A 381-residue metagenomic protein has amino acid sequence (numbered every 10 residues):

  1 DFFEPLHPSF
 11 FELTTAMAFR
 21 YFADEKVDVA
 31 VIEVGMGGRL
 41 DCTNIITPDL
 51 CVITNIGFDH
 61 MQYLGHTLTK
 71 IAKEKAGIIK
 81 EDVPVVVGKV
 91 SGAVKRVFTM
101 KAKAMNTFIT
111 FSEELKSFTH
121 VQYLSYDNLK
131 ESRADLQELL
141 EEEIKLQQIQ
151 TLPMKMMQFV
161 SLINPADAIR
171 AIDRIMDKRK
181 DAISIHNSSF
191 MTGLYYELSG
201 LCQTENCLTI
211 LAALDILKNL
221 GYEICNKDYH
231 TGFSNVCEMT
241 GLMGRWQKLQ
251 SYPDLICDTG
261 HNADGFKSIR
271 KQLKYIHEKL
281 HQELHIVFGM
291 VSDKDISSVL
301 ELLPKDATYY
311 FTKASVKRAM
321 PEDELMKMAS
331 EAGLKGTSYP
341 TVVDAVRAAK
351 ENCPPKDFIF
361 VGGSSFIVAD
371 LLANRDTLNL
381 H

Functional and structural regions predicted by a protein language model:
D1-I46, Q62-L64, K70, G92-A93: ATP-dependent carboxylate-amine ligase catalytic core
F22-D28, I276-H281, A349-D357: Glycine-rich phosphate-binding loop signature in dinucleotide/nucleotide-binding domains
V29-I32, C42-N44, P48-V52, I56-H60 (+5 more regions): Nucleotide phosphate-binding/pyrophosphate-handling subdomain across enzymes that bind or process nucleotide phosphates
M36, F288-M290, G362-S365: Glycine-rich beta-strand-to-loop/alpha-helix junction loops that act as flexible
G38-L40, T47-M105: Conserved catalytic-core segment of NTP-binding enzymes
G88-K89, K103-D135, L139, A166 (+7 more regions): Beta-strand->loop->alpha-helix junctions that form or flank phosphate-binding loops in nucleotide-handling enzymes
S91-V97, K101, I109, A166 (+4 more regions): C-terminal helical cap/extension that packs against the catalytic core of soluble nucleotide-cofactor enzymes
S364-H381: Glycine/aspartate-rich loop-and-adjacent alpha/beta segment that forms the canonical ThDP
